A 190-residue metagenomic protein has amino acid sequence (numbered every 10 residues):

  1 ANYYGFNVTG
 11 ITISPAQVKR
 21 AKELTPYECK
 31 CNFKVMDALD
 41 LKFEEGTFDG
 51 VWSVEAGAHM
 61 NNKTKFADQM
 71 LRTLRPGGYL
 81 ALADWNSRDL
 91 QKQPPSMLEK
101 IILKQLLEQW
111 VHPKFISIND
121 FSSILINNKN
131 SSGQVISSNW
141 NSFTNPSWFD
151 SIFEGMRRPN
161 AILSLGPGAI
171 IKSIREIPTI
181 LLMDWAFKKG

Functional and structural regions predicted by a protein language model:
A1-D40: Class I SAM-dependent methyltransferase SAM/SAH-binding core
Q17, A56-G57, N86: Active-site-proximal loop/turn and secondary-structure-junction residues that shape catalytic pockets, frequently
P26, N61, R75: Short conserved AdoMet
L39-V51: A short acidic, Gly/Pro-enriched loop at the edge of an enzyme's catalytic core that lines a small-molecule cofactor
D49-N62: A short SAM/SAH-binding and catalytic strip from SAM-dependent methyltransferases
T64-Y79: A short glycine-rich, Lys/Arg-flanked "PGG" loop and its adjoining helix->strand segment in the class I
L82-D84: Acidic carboxylate diad motif detector
Q93-K189: Substrate-binding/catalytic lobe of Class I Rossmann-like enzymes that use SAM or dcSAM, i.e., the mid-to-C-terminal
